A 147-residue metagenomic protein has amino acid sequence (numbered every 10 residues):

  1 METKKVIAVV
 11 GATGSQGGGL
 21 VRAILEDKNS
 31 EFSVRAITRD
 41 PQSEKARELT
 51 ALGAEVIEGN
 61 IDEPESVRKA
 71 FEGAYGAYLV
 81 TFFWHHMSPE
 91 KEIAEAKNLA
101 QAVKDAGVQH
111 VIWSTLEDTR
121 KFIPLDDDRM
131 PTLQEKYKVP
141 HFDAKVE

Functional and structural regions predicted by a protein language model:
E2-F32: N-terminal Rossmann NAD(P)H-binding glycine-rich loop of SDR-like oxidoreductase domains
G11, T38, T115: Short beta-strand/turn micro-motifs composed of small residues that flank or help shape donor/cofactor-binding pockets
G18, S43-A46, V146: Short, surface-exposed alpha-helical segments at coil->helix boundaries
V34-D40: Short internal beta-strands
R35, I57, I112: Conserved beta-strand positions in the Rossmann-like core of class I SAM-dependent methyltransferases
P41-Y75: Conserved Rossmann-fold cofactor-binding substructure of NAD(P)-dependent oxidoreductases
E65, E72-Y75, V80-E147: Glycine-/Pro-rich loop/turn segments that contact NAD(P) or position catalytic residues in Rossmann-like domains
